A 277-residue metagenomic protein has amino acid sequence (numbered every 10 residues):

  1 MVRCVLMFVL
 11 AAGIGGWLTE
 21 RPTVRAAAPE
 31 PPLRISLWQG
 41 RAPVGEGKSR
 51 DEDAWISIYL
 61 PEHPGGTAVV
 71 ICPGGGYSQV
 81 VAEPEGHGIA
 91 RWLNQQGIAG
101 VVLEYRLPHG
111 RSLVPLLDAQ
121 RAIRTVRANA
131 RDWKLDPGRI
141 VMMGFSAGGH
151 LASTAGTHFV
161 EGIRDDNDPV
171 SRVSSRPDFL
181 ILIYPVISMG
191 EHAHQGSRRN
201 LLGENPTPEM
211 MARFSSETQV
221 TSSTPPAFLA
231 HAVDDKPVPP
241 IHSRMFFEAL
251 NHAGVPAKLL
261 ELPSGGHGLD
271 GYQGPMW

Functional and structural regions predicted by a protein language model:
A27-P64, Q195: N-terminal cap/lid segment of alpha/beta-hydrolase-fold proteins
A54, D166-V170, E204-Q219, T224-P225: Active-site nucleophile elbow and catalytic-triad environment of alpha/beta-hydrolase enzymes
G66-G74: Short beta-strand element of the alpha/beta-hydrolase
P73-S78, V233: Active-site glycine-rich loops that stabilize anionic/oxyanionic intermediates across multiple enzyme folds
V81-E83, H87-G88, V101-P137, Y272-W277: Catalytic nucleophile-loop/oxyanion-hole region of alpha/beta-hydrolase and closely related hydrolase-like folds
R121-G196, M211-A212: Primarily recognizes the serine-hydrolase "nucleophile elbow" in alpha/beta-hydrolase and SGNH/GDSL folds
L229-H231, D235: Short beta-strand/loop motif that positions the catalytic acidic residue of the alpha/beta-hydrolase fold
A230, P240-W277: C-terminal catalytic histidine-bearing segment of alpha/beta-hydrolase fold enzymes
